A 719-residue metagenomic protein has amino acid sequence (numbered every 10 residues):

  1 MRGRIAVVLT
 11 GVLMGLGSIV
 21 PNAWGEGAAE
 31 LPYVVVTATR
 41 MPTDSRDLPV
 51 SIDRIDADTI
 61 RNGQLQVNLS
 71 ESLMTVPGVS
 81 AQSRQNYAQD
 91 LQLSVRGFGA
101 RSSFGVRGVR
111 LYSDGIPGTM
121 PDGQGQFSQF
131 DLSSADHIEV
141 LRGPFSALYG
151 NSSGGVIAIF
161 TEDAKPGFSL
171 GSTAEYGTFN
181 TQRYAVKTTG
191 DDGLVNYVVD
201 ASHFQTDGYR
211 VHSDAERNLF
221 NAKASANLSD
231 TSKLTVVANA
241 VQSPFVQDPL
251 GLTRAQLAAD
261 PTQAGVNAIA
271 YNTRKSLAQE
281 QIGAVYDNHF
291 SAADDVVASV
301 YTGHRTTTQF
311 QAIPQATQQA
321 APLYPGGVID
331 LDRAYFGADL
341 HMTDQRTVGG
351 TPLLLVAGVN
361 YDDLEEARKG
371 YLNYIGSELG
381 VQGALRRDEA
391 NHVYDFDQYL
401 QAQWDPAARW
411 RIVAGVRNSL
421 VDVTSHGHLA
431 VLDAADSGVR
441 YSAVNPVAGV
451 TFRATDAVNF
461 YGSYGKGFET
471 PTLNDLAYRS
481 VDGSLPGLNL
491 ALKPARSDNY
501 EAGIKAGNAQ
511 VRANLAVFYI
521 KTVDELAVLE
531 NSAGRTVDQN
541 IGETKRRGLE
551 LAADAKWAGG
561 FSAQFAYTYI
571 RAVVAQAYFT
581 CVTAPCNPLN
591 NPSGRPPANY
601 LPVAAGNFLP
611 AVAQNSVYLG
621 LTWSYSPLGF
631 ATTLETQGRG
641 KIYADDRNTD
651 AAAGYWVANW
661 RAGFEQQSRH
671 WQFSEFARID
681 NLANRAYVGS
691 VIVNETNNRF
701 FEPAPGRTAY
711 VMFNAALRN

Functional and structural regions predicted by a protein language model:
L69-S72, Q92-R96, V109-S113, Q126-S128 (+3 more regions): N-terminal periplasmic accessory domains that precede and gate Gram-negative outer-membrane beta-barrel machines
A100, G108-V109, I116-R142: Short acidic/polar hinge/loop motifs at secondary-structure boundaries that mediate gating or recognition
Y176-Q205, R210-D248, R274-S291, D344-Q345 (+5 more regions): Transmembrane beta-barrel wall of Gram-negative outer-membrane proteins
V195, V285-H289, D295-I313, R453 (+4 more regions): Membrane-embedded beta-barrel scaffold of Gram-negative outer-membrane proteins
K233-N239, S276-A430, N514-L515: Face-selective signature of the C-terminal outer-membrane beta-barrel domain
P244-A259, E365-L372, L420-G427, G438 (+6 more regions): Surface-exposed extracellular loop regions of Gram-negative outer-membrane beta-barrel proteins, predominantly
H341-D344, L354, A407-A408, I412 (+3 more regions): Gram-negative outer-membrane beta-barrel transporters
F468, Q637-Y643, F664-N719: C-terminal beta-signal and adjacent terminal beta-strands/loops of Gram-negative outer-membrane beta-barrel proteins
